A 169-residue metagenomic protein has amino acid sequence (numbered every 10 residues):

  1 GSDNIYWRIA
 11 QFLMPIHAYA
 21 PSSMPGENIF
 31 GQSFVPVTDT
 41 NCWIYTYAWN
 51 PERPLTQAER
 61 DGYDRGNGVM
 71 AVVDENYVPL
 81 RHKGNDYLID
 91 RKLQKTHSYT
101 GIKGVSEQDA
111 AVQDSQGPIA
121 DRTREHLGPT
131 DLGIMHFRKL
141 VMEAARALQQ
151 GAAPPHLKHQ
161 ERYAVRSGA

Functional and structural regions predicted by a protein language model:
G1-A169: C-terminal catalytic domain of Rieske-type non-heme iron oxygenases
